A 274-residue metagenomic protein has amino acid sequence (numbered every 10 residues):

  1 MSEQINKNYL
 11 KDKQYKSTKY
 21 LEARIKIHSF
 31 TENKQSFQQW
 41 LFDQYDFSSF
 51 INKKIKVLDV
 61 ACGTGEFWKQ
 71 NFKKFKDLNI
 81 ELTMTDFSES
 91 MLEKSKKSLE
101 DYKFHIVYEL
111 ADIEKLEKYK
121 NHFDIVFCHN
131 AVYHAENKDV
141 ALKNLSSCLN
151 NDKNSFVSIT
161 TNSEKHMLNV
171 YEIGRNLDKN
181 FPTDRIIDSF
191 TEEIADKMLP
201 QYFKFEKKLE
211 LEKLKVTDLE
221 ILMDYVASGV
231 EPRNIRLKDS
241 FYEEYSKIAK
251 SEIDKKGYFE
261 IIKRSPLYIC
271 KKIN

Functional and structural regions predicted by a protein language model:
M1-N52, E66-Q70: Conserved class I S-adenosyl-L-methionine
Q4, K34, T64, E192-E193 (+2 more regions): Conserved Class I S-adenosyl-L-methionine
K56-K115: Class I SAM-dependent methyltransferase SAM/SAH-binding core
E114-I125: A short acidic, Gly/Pro-enriched loop at the edge of an enzyme's catalytic core that lines a small-molecule cofactor
D124-N137: A short SAM/SAH-binding and catalytic strip from SAM-dependent methyltransferases
A135-E136, L149-K153: Helix-to-beta-strand junctions that scaffold the AdoMet/dcAdoMet cofactor pocket in Class I SAM-dependent enzymes
A135-L145: A short, conserved alpha-helix within the catalytic core of class I
D139, N154-T217, N234-D239: Conserved catalytic/acceptor-binding region of the Class I
